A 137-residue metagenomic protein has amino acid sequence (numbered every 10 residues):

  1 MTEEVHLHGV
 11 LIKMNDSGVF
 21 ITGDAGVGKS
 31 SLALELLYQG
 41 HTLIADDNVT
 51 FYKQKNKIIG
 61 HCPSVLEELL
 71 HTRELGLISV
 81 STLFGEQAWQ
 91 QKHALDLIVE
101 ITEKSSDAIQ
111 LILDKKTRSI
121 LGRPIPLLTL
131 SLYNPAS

Functional and structural regions predicted by a protein language model:
M1-S17: Extreme N-terminal, non-catalytic leader segments that precede Walker-type/kinase nucleotide-binding cores
H6-H8, A45-D46, I112: A short, compositionally biased
N15-L37: Glycine-rich phosphate-binding P-loop
G23, N56-P63, A108-K115: Short, well-ordered strand-loop elements centered on a beta-strand within folded domains, enriched for acidic residues
T42-L97: Conserved nucleotide-sensing/catalytic segment adjacent to the nucleotide-binding pocket in NTP-handling enzymes
Q91-S137: Conserved NTP phosphate-binding and transfer environment spanning the P-loop NTPase/kinase superfamily
